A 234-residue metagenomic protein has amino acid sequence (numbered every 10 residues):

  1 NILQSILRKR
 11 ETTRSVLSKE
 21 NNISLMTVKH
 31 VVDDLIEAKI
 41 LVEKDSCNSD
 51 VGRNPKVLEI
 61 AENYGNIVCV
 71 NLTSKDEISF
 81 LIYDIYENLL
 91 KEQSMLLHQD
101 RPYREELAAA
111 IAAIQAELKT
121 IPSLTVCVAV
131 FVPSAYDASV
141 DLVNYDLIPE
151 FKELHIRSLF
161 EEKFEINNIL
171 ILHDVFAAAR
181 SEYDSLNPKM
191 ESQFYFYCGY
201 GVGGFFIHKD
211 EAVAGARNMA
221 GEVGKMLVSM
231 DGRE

Functional and structural regions predicted by a protein language model:
N1-N54, Q193: Nucleotide/phosphate-binding catalytic cleft detector across ATP-hydrolyzing and phosphate-transferring enzymes
L17, S46, S94, I148 (+1 more regions): Short clusters of small/polar residues that mark proteolytic maturation junctions
L35, E87-K91, Y136-S139: Short, basic/glycine-rich phosphate-binding loops at helix/coil junctions that contact nucleotide phosphates
E43-I67, L170-Q193: Conserved phosphate-binding catalytic cores of ATP/NTP-utilizing and phosphoryl-transfer enzymes
G52-K91, Q193-A212: Gly/Thr-rich phosphate-binding beta-strand-loop-beta motif of the actin/hexokinase/Hsp70
I67-P102, V143, M219-V223, V228: Short glycine-rich, Thr/Ser-proximal phosphate-binding strand/loop in the N-terminal lobe of ATP-dependent enzymes
S94, Q99-S185, M190-S192, G232: Glycine-rich phosphate-binding loop and adjoining helix at the ATP-binding site of ATP-dependent phosphoryl-transfer
L170-E234: Glycine/GP-enriched mid-protein hinge/lid loop-to-helix segment characteristic of carbohydrate kinases
